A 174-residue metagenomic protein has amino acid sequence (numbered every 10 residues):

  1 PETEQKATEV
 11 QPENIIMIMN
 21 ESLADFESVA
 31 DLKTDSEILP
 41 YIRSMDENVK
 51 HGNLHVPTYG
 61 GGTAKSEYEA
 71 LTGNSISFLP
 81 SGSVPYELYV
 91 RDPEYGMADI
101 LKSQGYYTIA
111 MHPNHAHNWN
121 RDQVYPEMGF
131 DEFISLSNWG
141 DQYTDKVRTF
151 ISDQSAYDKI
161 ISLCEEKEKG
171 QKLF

Functional and structural regions predicted by a protein language model:
P1-Q171: Soluble catalytic regions of membrane-associated enzymes that act on cell-envelope and secretory-pathway components
F174: Extended, charge-rich helix/loop segments that form flexible, surface "patches" used to engage negatively charged
